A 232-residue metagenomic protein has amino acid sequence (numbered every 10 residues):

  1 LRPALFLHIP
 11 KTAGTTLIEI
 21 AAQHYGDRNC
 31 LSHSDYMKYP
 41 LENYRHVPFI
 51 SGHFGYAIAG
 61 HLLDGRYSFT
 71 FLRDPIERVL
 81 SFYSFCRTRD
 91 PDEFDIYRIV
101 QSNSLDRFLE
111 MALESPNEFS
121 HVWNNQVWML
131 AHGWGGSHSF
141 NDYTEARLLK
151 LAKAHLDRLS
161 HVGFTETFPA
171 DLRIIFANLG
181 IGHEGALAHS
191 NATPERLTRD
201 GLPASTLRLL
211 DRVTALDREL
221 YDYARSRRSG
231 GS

Functional and structural regions predicted by a protein language model:
L1-L62, F71: A cross-family signal for N-terminal binding/gating loops and helix N-caps that shape access to the active site
L5-I9, Y67, L159-T167, S205-R212: Conserved aromatic-histidine-acidic binding/catalytic patches
K11-T12, L72, P169, A215: Alpha-helical architecture
A13, D74, G163, I175 (+3 more regions): A residue-level signal for conserved active-site and pocket-lining positions in enzyme catalytic cores
I20-A21, N178, A224: Hydrophobic residues on the short alpha-helix immediately C-terminal to a glycine-rich phosphate/catalytic loop
G26, R87-T88, S226: Residue-level marker of structural boundaries
Y36-T70, E77-A186: PAPS-dependent sulfotransferase catalytic domain
F49-A59, K150, H183-S232: PAPS-dependent sulfotransferase catalytic core
